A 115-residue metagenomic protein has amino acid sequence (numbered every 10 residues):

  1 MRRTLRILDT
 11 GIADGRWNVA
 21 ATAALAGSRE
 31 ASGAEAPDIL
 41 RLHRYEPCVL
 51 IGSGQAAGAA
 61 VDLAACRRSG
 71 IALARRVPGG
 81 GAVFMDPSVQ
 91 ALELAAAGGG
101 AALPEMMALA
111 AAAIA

Functional and structural regions predicted by a protein language model:
M1, M85, M106-M107: Detector for methionine-enriched segments
M1-A60, A64, R76: Active-site loop/lid in soluble adenylation, ligation, and acyl-transfer enzymes
D14, L40, G81, G98-L103: Short secondary-structure transition/capping motifs
R16, A20, R68, A101 (+1 more regions): Conserved active-site and cofactor/substrate-binding residues in soluble primary-metabolism enzymes
A60-A96: A glycine-rich, hydrophobic loop/mini-helix early in the fold
V89-A115: Contiguous, small/hydrophobic- and glycine-enriched helical/loop subdomains that border and often "cap" functional
